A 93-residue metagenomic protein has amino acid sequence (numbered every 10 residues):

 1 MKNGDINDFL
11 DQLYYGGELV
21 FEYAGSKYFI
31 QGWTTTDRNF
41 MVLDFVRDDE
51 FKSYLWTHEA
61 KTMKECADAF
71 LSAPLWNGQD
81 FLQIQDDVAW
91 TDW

Functional and structural regions predicted by a protein language model:
M1-Q12, V88-T91: Short, basic/low-complexity N-terminal boundary segments at the transition from targeting/disordered tails
D11-Y14, L71: Alpha-helix boundary recognition
Y14-R47: Amphipathic, interaction-prone secondary-structure segments
F21, S26, D49, A69 (+1 more regions): Intrinsically disordered, low-complexity regions enriched in Ser/Pro/Gly/Gln/His and often acidic
N39-K61: Intrinsically disordered, low-complexity regulatory segments enriched in Ser/Thr/Pro and charged residues
L55-W93: Acidic, low-complexity intrinsically disordered segments
